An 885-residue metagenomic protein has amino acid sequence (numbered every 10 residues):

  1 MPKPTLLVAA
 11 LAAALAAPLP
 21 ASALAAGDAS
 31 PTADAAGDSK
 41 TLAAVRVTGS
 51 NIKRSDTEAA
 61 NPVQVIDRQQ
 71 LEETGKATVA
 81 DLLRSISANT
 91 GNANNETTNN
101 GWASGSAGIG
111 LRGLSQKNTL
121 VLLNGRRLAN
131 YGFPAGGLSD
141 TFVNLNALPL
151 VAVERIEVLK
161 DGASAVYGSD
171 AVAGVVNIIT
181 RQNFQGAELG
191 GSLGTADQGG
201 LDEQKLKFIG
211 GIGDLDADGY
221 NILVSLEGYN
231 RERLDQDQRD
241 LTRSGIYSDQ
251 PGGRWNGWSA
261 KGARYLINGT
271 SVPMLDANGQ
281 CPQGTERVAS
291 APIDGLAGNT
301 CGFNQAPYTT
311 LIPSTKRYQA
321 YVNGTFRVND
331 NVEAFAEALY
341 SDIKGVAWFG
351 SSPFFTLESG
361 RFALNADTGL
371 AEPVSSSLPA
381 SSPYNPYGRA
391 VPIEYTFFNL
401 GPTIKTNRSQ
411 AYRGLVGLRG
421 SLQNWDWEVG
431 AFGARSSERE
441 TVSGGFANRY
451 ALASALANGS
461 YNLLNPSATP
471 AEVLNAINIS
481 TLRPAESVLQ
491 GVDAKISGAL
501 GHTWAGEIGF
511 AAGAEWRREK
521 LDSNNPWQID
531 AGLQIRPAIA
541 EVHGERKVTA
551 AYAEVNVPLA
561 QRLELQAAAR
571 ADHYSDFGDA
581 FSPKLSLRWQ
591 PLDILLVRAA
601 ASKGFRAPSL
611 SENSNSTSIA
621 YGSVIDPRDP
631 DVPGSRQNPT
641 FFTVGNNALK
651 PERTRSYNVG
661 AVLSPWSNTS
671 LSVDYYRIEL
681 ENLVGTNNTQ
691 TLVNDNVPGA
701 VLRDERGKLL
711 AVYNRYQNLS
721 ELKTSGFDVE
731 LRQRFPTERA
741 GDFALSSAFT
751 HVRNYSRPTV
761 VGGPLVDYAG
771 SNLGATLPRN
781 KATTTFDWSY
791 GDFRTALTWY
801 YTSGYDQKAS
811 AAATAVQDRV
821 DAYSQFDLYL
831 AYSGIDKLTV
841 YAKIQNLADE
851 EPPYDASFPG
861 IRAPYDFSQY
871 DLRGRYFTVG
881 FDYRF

Functional and structural regions predicted by a protein language model:
M1-S85, R112, K207-D214, Q280 (+4 more regions): N-terminal Sec signal peptide and the immediately downstream disordered periplasmic leader that contains the TonB box
A35-D38, V45-W102, G110, L123 (+8 more regions): N-terminal plug
V63, L71, L83, I156 (+6 more regions): Non-catalytic regulatory/gating segments with a bias toward low-complexity or hydrophobic composition
G136, E232, Q238-D249, A277-T315 (+6 more regions): Surface-exposed, low-complexity loop segments enriched in small/polar and acidic residues
L138-F142, L150-E154, A165-V176, Q182-T242 (+2 more regions): Outer-membrane beta-barrel translocator/receptor signature
L148, N183-G186, G199, L215-Y220 (+9 more regions): Short loop/turn motifs that connect adjacent beta-strands in outer-membrane beta-barrel proteins
A447, R753, Y801-K808, A831-F885: C-terminal beta-signal and adjacent terminal beta-strands/loops of Gram-negative outer-membrane beta-barrel proteins
S670, Y675-A809: Gram-negative outer-membrane beta-barrel transporters
